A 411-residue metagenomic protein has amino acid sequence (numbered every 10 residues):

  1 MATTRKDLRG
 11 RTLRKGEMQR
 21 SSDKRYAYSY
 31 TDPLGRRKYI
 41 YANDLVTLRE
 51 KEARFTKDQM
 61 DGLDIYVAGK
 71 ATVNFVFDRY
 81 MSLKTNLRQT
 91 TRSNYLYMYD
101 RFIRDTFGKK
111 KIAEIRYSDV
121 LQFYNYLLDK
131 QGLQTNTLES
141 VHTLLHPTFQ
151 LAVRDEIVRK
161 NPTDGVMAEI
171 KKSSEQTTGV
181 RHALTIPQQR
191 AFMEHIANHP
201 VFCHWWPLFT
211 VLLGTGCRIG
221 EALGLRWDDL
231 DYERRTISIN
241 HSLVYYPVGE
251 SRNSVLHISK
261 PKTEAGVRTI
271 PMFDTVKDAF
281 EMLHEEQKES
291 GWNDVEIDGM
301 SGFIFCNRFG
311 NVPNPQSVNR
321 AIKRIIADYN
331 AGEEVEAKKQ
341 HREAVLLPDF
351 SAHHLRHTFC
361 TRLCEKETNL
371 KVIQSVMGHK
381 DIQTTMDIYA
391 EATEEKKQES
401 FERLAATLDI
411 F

Functional and structural regions predicted by a protein language model:
M1-N43, F202, N240-V248: Short, Arg/Lys-rich segments that mark the N-terminal edge of DNA/RNA- and chromatin-recognition modules
T3, R234, Y245-V267, D274-V276 (+2 more regions): C-terminal secondary-structure termini that scaffold catalytic or DNA-interacting sites
M18-S118, E285-M300, E394: N-terminal DNA-binding module of tyrosine recombinases/phage integrases
K38, D44, T236-S238, P247-V248 (+2 more regions): C-terminal catalytic core of Y-nucleophile DNA break-rejoin enzymes
Y39-L45, G69, M81-P162, P200-C203 (+3 more regions): N-terminal core-binding DNA-recognition domain of tyrosine site-specific recombinases/integrases
T135, E139-T143, R154, V158 (+6 more regions): Basic, Lys/Arg- and aromatic-enriched nucleic-acid-binding interface segment
E194-W205, I270, E286-V295, M300-V312 (+2 more regions): Short, basic (Lys/Arg/His-rich) helix/loop patches that form interaction surfaces in the mid-to-C-terminal regions
L243-Y245, T358, M377-R403: Catalytic-site neighborhood detector that most strongly recognizes the C-terminal catalytic loop/helix of tyrosine
